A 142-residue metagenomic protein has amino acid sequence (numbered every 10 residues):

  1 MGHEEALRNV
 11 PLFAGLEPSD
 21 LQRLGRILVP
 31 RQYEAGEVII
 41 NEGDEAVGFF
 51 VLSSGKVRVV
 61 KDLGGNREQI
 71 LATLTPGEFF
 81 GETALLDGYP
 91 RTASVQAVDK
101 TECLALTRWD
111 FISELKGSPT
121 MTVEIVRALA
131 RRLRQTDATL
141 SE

Functional and structural regions predicted by a protein language model:
M1-E142: Cytosolic regulatory regions built on CNB/CRP/Popeye-like sensor folds
